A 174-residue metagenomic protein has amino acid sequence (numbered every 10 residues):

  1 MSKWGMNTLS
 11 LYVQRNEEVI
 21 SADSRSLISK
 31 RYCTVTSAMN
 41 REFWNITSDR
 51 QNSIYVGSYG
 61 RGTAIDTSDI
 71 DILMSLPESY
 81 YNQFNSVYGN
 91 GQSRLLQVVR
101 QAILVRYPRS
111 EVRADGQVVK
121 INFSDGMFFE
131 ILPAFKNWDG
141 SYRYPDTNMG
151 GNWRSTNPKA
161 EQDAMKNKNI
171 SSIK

Functional and structural regions predicted by a protein language model:
M1-I54, S58-T67, S79-N90: N-terminal regions immediately upstream of nucleotidyltransferase
C33, R100, R113-K174: Catalytic cores of NTP-dependent nucleotidyl/adenyl transfer enzymes across multiple folds
N45-I46, R50, V105-A114: Short secondary-structure junctions
S68-I70, F129: Change "...and in nucleic-acid phosphodiester-cleaving endonucleases..." to "...and in nucleic-acid processing enzymes
L73-E78: Short loop/turn segments at strand-loop or loop-helix junctions that form parts of catalytic or ligand-binding pockets
Q83-V87, A102-R106, A160-K166: Short C-terminal domain-edge/linker segments immediately following a structured domain
G91-Y107: A gly/proline- and charged-residue-enriched helix-loop-helix capping module
